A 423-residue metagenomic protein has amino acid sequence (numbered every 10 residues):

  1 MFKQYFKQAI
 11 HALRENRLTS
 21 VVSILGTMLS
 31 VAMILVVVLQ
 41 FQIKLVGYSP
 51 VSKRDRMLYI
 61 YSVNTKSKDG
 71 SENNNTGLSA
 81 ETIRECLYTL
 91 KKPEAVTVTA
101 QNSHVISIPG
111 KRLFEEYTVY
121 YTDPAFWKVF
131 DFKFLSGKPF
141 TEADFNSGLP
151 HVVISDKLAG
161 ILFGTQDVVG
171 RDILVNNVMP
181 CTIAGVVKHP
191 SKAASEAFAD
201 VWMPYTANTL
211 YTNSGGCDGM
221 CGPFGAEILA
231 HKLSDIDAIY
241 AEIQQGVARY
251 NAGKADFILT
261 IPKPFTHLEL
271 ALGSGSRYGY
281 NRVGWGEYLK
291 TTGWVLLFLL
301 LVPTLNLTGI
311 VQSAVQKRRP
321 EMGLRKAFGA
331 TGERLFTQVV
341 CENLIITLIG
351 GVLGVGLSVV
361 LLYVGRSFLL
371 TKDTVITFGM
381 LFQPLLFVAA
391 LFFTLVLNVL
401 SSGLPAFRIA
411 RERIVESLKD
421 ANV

Functional and structural regions predicted by a protein language model:
Y5, L386-V423: C-terminal membrane-exit region of the final transmembrane helix in multipass inner-membrane proteins
A12-L45: Short, strongly hydrophobic transmembrane alpha-helices
L18-L29, L305, P320-R366, A389 (+2 more regions): Transmembrane alpha-helical interface segments in multi-pass membrane proteins
V37-S107, C221-G225: Membrane-proximal extracellular/periplasmic loop immediately following the first transmembrane helix
V38, W294-M322, L335, P405: A hydrophobic alpha-helix feature that marks transmembrane segments and, especially, their cytosolic C-terminal ends
L45-K53, V359-F387: Short juxtamembrane loops and helix-capping segments at transmembrane helix boundaries of multi-pass membrane proteins
S62, S79-P139, D256-I261: Short amphipathic beta-strand/extended segments in non-transmembrane regions
A125-P139, P150-N281: Mid-to-C-terminal secondary-structure elements that act as membrane-proximal/extracytoplasmic interface segments
